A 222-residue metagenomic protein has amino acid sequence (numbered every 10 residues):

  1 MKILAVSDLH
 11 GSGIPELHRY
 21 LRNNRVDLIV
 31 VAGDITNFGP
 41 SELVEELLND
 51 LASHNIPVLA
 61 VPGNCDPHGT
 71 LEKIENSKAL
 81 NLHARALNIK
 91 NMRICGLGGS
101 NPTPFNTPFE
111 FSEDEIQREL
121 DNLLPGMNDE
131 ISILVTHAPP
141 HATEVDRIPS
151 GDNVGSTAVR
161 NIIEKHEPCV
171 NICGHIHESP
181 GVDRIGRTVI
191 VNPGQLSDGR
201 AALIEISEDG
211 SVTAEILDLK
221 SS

Functional and structural regions predicted by a protein language model:
M1-H10, N91-S100, I133-H137, V189-G194 (+1 more regions): Active-site-proximal beta-strand elements of phosphoester/diester hydrolases
M1-S53, H68, L124, N128: N-terminal active-site segment of His-dependent metallophosphoesterases
A5-D8, I29-D34, V58-N64, N81-H83 (+3 more regions): Active-site neighborhood of phospho(di)ester-bond hydrolases with catalytic His/Asp-centered motifs
H10-E16, T36-S41, N64-L71, P102-N106 (+3 more regions): Active-site environment of divalent metal-dependent phosphoester hydrolases
P15, L87-K90, T107, F111-S112 (+2 more regions): Binuclear metal-dependent phosphoesterase catalytic core
L17-Y20, E46-D50, E119, G155-I162 (+1 more regions): A general structural detector for well-ordered alpha-helical segments in enzyme core domains, enriched
L47-N49, N76-L80, D152, V189 (+1 more regions): Short, hinge-like loop/turn segments at secondary-structure boundaries
D66-A158: Conserved catalytic scaffold of divalent metal-dependent phosphoesterases
